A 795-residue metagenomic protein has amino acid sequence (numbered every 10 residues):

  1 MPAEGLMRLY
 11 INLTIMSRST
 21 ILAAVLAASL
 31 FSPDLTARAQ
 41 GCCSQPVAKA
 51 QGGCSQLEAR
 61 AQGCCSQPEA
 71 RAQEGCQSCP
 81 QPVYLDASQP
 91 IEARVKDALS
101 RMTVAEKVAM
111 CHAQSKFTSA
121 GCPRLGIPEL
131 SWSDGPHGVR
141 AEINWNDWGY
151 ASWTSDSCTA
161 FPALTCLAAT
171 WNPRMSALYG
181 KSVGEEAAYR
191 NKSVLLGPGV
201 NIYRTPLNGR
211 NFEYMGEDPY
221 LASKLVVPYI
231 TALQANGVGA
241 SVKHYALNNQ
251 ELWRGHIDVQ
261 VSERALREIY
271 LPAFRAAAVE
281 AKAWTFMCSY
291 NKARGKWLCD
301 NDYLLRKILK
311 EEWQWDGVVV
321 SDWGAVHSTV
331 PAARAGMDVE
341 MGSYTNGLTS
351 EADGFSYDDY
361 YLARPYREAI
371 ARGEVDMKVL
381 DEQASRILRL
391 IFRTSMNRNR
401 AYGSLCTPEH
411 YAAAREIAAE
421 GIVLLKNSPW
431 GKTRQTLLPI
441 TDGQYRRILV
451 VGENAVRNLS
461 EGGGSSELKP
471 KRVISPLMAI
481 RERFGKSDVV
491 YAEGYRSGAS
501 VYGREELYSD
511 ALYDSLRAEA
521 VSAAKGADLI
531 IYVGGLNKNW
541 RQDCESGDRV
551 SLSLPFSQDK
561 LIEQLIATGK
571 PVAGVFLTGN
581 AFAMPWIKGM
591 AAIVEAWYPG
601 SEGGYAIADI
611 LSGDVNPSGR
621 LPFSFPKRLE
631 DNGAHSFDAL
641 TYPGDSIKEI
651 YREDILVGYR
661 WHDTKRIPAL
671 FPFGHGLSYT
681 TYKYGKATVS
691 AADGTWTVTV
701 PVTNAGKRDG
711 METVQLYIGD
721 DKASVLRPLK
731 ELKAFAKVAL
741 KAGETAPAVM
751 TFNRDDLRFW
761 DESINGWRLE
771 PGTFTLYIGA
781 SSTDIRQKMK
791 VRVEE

Functional and structural regions predicted by a protein language model:
M1-P2, R8: C-terminal outer-membrane/trafficking sorting elements
A3-E4, D34: Acidic, Ala/Val/Gly-enriched low-complexity intrinsically disordered segments
L9-L22: Bacterial N-terminal signal peptides that target proteins for export
S17-S19, S32, S78: Serine residues within intrinsically disordered or low-complexity segments
S29-T36: C-terminal segment of classical bacterial N-terminal signal peptides
A39-W760, G766-T783, R792: Glycoside hydrolase catalytic-domain context in secreted enzymes
